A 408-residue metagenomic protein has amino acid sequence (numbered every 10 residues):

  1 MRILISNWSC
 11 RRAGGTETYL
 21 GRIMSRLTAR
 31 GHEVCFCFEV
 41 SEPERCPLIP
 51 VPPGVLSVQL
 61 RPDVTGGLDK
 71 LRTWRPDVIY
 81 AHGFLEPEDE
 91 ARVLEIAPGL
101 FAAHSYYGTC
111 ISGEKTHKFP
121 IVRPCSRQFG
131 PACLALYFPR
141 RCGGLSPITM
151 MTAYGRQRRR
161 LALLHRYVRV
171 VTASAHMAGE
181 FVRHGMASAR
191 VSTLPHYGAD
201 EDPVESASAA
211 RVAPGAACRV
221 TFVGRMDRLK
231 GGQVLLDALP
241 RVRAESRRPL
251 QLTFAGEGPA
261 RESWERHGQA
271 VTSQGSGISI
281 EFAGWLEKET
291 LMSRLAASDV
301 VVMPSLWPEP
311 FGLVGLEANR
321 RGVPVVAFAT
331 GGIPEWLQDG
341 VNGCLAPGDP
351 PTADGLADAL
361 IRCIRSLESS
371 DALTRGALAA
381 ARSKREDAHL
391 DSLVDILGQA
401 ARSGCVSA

Functional and structural regions predicted by a protein language model:
S6-A13, Y19-D63, K70, G258: N-terminal strand-loop element at the rim of the active site of nucleotide-sugar-dependent glycosyltransferases
Y107, F119, R123-V170, G179: Membrane-proximal helix-turn-helix segments that form the acceptor-binding/catalytic region of lipid-linked
V212-K230, L236-L239: Conserved donor-binding/catalytic core segment of Leloir-type glycosyltransferases
E265-E289: Nucleotide-activated donor-binding/catalytic signature segment of Leloir-type glycosyltransferases, i.e., the conserved
A296-P310, V323: Acidic donor-binding loop of glycosyltransferase active sites
P324-A327, L337: Short hydrophobic beta-strand element within catalytic cores of glycosyltransferases and related nucleotide-activated
P334-I361: Change "using UDP/GDP/dTDP sugars" to "using nucleotide sugars
S369-S383: A short, well-ordered alpha-helix in the C-terminal region of glycosyltransferases
